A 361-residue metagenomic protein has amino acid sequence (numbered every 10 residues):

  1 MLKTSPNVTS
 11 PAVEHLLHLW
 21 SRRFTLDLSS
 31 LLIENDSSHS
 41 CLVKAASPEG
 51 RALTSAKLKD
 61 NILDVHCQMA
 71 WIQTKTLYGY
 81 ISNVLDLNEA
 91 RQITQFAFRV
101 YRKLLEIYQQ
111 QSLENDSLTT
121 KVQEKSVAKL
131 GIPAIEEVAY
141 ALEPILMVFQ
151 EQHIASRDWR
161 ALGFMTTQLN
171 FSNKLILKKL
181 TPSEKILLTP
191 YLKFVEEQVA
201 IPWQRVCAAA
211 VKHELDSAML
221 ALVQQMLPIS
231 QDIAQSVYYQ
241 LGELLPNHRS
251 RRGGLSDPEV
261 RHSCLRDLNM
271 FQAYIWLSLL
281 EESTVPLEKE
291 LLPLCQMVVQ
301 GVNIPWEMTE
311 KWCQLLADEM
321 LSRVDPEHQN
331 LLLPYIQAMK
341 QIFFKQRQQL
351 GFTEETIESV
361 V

Functional and structural regions predicted by a protein language model:
L2-P293, W306-E310, L321-V361: Core of compact, soluble alpha-helical bundle domains
Q296-I304: A cross-kingdom feature marking solvent-exposed beta-strand/loop segments within repeated, beta-rich binding/scaffold
